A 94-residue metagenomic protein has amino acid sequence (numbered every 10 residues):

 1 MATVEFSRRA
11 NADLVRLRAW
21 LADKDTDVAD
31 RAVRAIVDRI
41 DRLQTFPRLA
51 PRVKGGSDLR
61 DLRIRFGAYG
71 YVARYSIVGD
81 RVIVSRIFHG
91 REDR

Functional and structural regions predicted by a protein language model:
M1-D61: Basic, Lys/Arg-enriched alpha-helical interface segments
F66-R94: Enriched for short, Lys/Arg-rich terminal
